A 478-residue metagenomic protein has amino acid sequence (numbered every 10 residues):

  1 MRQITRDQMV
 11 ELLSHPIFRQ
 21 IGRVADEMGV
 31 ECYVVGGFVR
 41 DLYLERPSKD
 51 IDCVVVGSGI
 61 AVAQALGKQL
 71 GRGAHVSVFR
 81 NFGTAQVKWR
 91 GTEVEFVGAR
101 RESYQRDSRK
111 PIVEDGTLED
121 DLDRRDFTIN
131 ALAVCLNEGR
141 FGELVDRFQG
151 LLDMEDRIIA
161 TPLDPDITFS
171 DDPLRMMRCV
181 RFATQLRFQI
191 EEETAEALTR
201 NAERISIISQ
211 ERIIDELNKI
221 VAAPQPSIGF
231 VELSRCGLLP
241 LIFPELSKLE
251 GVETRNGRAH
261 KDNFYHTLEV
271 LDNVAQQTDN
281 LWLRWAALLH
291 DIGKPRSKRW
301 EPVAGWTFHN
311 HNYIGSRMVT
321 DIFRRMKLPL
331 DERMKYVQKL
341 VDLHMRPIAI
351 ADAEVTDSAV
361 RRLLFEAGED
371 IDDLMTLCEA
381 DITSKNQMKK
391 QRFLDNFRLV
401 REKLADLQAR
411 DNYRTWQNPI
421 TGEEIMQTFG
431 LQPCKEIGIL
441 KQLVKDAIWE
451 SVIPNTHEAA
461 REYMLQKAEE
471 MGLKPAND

Functional and structural regions predicted by a protein language model:
M1-D478: Catalytic cores of the polymerase beta-like nucleotidyltransferase superfamily and closely associated nucleotide
